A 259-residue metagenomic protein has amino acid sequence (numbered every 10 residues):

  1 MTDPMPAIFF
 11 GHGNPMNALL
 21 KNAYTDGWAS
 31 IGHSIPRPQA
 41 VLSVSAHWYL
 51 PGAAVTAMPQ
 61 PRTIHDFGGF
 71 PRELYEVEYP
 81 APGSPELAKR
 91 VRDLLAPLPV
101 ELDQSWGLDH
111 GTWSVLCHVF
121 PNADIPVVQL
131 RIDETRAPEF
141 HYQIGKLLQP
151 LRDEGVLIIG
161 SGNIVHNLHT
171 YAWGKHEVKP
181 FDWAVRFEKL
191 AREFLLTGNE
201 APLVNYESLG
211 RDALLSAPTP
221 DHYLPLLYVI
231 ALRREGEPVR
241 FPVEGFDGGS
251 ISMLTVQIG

Functional and structural regions predicted by a protein language model:
T2, S34-I35, V119-A123, P150: Solvent-exposed alpha-helices and their adjacent loops that cap or buttress functional pockets in soluble metabolic
T2-L98: A short aromatic-anchored loop/beta-hairpin motif
P6-F10, A40-S45, L130, L151-I164 (+1 more regions): Beta-strand elements within well-structured catalytic alpha/beta cores of enzymes that handle phosphate/sulfate esters
S30-I31, L147-L151: Catalytic-core regions built around general acid/base machinery
A46-L50, Q60, L108-L116, I164: Short glycine-enriched loops at secondary-structure junctions
L74-P82, Q104, R131-P138, A213: Flexible, glycine/proline-enriched loop segments at strand-loop-helix junctions that form or flank small-ligand binding
A88-Y142, L147: Internal, conserved structured core segments that host functional sites
P97, I125-P126, T135-R136, Y142-Q143 (+2 more regions): Surface-exposed, charge/polar-rich loops and edge strands
